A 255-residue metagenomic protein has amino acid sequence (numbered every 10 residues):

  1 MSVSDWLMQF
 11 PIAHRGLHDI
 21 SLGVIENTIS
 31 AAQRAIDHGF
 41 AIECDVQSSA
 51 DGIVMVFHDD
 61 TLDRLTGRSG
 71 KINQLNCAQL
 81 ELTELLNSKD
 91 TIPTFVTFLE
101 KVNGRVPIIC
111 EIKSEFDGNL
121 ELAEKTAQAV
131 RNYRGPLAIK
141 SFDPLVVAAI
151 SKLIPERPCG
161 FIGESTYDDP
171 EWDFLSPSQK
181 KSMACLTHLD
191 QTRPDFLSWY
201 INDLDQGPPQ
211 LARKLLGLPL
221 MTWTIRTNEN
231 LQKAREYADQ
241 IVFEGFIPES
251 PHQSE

Functional and structural regions predicted by a protein language model:
M1-E255: Phosphate-group recognition and catalysis centered on beta-loop-alpha active-site segments
